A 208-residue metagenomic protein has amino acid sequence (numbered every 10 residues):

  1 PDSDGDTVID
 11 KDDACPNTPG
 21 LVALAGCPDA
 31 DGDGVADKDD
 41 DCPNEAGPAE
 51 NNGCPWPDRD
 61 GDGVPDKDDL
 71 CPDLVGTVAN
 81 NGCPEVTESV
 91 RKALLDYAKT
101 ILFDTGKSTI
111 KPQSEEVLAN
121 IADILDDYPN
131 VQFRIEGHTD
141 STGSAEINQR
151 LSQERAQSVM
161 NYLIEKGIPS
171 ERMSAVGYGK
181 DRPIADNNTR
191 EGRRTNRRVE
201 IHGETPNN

Functional and structural regions predicted by a protein language model:
P1-Q132, T205-N208: Periplasmic peptidoglycan-binding/tethering modules of Gram-negative envelope proteins
K107-E116, E136-N208: Periplasmic OmpA-like peptidoglycan-binding domain that tethers envelope proteins to the cell wall
